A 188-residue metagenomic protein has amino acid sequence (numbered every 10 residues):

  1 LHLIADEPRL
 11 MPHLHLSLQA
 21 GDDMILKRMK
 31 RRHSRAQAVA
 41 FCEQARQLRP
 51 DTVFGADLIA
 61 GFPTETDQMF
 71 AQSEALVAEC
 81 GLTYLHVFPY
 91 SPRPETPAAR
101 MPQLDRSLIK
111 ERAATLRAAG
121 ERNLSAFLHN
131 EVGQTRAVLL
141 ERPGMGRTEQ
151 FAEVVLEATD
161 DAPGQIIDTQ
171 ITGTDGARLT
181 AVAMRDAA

Functional and structural regions predicted by a protein language model:
L1-T83, P94-L108: Conserved non-cysteine loop/helix-boundary elements of the Radical SAM core domain that shape
P89: Short secondary-structure boundary segments
P92, A99-A188: Terminal RNA-binding accessory module
